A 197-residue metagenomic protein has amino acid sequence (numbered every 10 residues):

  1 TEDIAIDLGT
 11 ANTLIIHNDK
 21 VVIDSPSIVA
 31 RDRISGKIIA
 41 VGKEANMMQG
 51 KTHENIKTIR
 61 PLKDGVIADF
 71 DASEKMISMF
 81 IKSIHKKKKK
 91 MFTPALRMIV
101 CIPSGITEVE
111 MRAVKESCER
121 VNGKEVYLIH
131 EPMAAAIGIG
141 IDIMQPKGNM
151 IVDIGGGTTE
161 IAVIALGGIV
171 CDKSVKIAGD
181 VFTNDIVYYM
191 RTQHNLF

Functional and structural regions predicted by a protein language model:
T1-I154, A162-F197: Nucleotide/phosphate-binding catalytic cleft detector across ATP-hydrolyzing and phosphate-transferring enzymes
